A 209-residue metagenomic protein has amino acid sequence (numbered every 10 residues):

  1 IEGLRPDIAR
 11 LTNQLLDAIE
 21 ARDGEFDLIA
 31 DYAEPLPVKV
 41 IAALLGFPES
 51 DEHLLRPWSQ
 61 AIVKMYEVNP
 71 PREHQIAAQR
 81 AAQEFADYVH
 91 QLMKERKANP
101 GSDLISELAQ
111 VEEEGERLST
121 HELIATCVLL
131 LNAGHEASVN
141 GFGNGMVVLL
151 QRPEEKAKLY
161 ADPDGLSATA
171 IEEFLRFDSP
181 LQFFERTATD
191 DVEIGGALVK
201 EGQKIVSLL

Functional and structural regions predicted by a protein language model:
I1-L209: Cytochrome P450
